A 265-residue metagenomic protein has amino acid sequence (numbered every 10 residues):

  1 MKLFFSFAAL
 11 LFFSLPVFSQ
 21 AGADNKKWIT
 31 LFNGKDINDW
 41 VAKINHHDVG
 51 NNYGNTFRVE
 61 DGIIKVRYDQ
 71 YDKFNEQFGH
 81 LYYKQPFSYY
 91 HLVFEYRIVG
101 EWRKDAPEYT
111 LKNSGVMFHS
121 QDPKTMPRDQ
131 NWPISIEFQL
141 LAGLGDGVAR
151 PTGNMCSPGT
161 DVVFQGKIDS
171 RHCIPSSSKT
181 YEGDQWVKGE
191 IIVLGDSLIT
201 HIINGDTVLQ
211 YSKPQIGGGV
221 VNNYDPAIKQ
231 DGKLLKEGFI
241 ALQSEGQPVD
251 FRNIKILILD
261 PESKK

Functional and structural regions predicted by a protein language model:
M1-A23: Bacterial Sec-dependent N-terminal signal peptides
Q20-K265: Carbohydrate-interacting regions of secretory-pathway proteins
